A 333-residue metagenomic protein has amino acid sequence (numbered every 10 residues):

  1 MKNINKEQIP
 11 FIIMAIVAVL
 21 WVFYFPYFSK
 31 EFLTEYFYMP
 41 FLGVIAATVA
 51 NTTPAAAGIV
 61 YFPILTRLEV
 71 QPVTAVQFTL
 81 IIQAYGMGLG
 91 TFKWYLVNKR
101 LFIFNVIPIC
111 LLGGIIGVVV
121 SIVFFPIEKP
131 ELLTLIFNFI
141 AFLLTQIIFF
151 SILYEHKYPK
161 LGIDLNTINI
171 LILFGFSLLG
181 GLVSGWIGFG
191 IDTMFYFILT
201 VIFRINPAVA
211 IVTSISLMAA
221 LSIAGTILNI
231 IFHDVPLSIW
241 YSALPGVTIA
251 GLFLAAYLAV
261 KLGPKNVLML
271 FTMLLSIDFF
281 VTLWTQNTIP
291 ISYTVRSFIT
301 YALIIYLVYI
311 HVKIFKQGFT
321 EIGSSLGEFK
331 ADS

Functional and structural regions predicted by a protein language model:
M1-I45, T66-L68, P72-V73, L96-G181 (+1 more regions): Juxtamembrane transmembrane-helix boundary motif
A46-A50, G180-G185, L217, L221 (+2 more regions): Hydrophobic transmembrane alpha-helices of secondary-active solute transporters
T48-I59, S184-D192: Short helix-coil transition sites and intra-membrane helix breaks within transmembrane domains of multi-pass
G58-L101: Juxtamembrane transmembrane-helix termini in multi-pass membrane transport proteins
Y61-T74, D192-V209, L228: Interfacial segments of multi-pass membrane proteins
V70-I81, L101-P108, R204-I215: Membrane-interface alpha-helices at helix entry/exit sites of multi-pass transporters
V76-M87, I211-S222, I249, L275: Transmembrane helix-bundle signature of multi-pass membrane transporters/permeases
G86-R100, A220-P236, Q286-N287: Membrane-interface helix-cap regions at the ends of transmembrane helices in multi-pass membrane proteins
